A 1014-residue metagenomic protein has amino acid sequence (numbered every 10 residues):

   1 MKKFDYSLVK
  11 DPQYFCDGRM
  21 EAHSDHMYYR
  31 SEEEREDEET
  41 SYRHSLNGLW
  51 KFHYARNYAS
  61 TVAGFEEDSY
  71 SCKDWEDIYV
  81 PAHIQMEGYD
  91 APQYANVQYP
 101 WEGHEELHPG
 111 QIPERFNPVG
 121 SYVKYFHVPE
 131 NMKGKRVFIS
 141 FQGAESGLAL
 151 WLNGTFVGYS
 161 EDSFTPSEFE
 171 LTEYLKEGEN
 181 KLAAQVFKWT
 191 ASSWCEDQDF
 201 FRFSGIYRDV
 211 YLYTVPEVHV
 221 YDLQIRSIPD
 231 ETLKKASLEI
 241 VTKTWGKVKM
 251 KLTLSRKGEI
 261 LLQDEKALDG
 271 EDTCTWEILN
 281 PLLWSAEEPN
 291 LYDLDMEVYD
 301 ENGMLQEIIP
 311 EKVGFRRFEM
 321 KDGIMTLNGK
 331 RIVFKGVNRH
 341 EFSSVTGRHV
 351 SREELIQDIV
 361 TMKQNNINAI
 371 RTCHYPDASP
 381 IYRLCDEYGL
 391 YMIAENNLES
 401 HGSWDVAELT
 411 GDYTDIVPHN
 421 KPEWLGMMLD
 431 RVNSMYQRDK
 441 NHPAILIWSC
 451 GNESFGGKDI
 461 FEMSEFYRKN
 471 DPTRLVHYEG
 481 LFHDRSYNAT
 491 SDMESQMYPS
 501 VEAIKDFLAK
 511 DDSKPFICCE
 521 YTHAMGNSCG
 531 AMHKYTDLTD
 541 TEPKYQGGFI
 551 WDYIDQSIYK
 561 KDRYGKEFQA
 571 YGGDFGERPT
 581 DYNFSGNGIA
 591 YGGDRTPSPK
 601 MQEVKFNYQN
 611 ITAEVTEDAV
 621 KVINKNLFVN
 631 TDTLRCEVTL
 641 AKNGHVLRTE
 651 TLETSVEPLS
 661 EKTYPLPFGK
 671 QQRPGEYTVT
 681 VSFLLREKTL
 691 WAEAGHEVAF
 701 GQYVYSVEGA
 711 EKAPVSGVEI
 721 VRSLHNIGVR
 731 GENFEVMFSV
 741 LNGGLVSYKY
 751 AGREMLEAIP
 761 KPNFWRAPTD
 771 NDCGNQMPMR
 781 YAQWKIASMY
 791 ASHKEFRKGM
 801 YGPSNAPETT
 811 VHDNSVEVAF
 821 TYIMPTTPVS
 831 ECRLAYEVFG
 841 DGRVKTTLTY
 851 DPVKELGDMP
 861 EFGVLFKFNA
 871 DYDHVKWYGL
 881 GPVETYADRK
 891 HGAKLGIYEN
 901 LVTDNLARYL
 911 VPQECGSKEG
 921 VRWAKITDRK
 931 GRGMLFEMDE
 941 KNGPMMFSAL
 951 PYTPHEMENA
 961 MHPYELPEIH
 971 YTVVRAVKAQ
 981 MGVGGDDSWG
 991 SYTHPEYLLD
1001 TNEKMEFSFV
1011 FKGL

Functional and structural regions predicted by a protein language model:
K2-E38, D77, D90, V97 (+5 more regions): Extended substrate-binding grooves/exosites of carbohydrate-active enzymes
K2-F4, L8-K10, M20, E36-D37 (+10 more regions): Accessory beta-strand-rich segments of carbohydrate-active enzymes
Q85-M86, Q93-A95, G143, K188 (+4 more regions): Beta-strand/loop-rich accessory regions of lumenal/periplasmic or secreted enzymes, predominantly carbohydrate-active
M86, A91, N96-I112, E161-S163 (+10 more regions): An acidic-aromatic loop/edge-strand motif
Y122-K124, T165-F169, D272-W276, S660-L666 (+1 more regions): Short strand-edge motifs at loop-to-beta-strand transitions and within beta-strands of extracellular beta-rich domains
K176-E179, K243-E319, Y677-V715: Extended acidic/polar, glycine-enriched regions that form or flank non-catalytic beta-rich accessory modules
E196-V220, G565-V615, K621, K625-R635 (+5 more regions): Catalytic cores of secreted or luminal carbohydrate-active enzymes
E265-L279, G644-P674: Intrinsically disordered, low-complexity Pro/Gly/Ser/Thr-rich segments with frequent PxxP/GP/PP motifs and embedded
